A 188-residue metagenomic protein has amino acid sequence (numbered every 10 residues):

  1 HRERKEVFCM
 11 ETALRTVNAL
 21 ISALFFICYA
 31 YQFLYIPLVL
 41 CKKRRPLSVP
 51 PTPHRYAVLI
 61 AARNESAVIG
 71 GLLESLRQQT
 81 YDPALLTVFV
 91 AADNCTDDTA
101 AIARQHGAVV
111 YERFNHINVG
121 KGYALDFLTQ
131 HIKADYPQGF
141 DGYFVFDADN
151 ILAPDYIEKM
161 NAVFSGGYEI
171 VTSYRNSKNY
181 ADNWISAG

Functional and structural regions predicted by a protein language model:
E6-T52, A103: N-terminal membrane-anchoring/stem segments of glycan-assembly enzymes
H54-A57, T87: Cell-envelope/extracellular polymer assembly enzymes that use nucleotide-activated donors
G70, D97-R104, E112, D155: Acidic helix N-cap motif at the loop->helix transition within catalytic regions of sugar-transfer enzymes
E74-L85: Short, acidic, metal-binding catalytic loop of nucleotide-sugar glycosyltransferases
A84-N94, Y111-F114: Short beta-strand/loop segment that forms part of the nucleotide-sugar
A92-A100, N115-I117, I151: A conserved acidic beta->alpha catalytic loop
Y136-I151: Short beta-strand-to-loop acidic/aromatic patch adjacent to the donor-nucleotide binding site
A153-S186: Conserved donor NDP-sugar-binding/catalytic core segment of glycosyltransferases
